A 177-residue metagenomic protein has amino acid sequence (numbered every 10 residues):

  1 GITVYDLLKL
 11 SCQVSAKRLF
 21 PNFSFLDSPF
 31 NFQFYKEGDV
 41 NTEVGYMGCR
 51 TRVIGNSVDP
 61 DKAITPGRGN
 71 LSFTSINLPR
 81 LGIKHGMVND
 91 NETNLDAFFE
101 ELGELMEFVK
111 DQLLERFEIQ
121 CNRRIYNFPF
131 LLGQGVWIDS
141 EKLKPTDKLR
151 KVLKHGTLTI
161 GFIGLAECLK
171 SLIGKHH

Functional and structural regions predicted by a protein language model:
G1-K154, K175-H177: Conserved catalytic cores of very large enzyme subunits
L158-S171: Contiguous, well-ordered alpha-helical segments that form the cores/surfaces of helical PPI scaffolds
